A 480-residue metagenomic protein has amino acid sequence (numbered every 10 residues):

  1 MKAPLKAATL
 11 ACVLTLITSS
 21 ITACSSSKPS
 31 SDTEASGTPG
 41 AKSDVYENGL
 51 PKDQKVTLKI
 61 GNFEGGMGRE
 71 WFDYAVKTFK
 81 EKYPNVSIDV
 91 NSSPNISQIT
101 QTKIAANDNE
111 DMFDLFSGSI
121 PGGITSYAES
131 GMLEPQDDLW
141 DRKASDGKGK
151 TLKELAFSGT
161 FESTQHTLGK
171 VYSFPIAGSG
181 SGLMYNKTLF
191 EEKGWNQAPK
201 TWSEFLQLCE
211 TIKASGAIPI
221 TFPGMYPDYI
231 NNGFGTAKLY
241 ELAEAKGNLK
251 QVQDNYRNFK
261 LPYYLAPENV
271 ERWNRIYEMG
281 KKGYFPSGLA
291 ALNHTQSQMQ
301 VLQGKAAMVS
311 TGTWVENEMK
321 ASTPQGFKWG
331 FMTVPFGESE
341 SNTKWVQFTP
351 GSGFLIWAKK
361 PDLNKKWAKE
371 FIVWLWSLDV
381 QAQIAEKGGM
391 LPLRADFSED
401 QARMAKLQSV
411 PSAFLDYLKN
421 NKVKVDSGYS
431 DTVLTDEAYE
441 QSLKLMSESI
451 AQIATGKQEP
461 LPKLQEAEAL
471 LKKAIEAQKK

Functional and structural regions predicted by a protein language model:
M1-T57, E81, A469-K480: Short, low-complexity disordered leader/linker segments with a strong preference for bacterial N-terminal type II
G37-E47, P121-G180, G233, E244 (+1 more regions): Hinge/lid segment of periplasmic solute-binding proteins
K77, E81, S87, A105-N107 (+6 more regions): Extracytoplasmic/periplasmic substrate-recognition and gating elements
T78-A156, T188-G194, K200, Q300 (+2 more regions): Extracytoplasmic "Venus flytrap"/periplasmic binding protein-like
T102, D111-D114, S145-L189, I218 (+2 more regions): A structural signal for short loop-to-beta-strand junctions that line the ligand-binding cleft of periplasmic/secreted
S163-I176, S181, L206-L261, A306: Extracytoplasmic/periplasmic solute-binding protein
C209-T211, V252-L289: Glycine-centered hinge/linker elements that transmit conformational signals in sensory and ligand-binding systems
Q347-F348, P411-L471: C-terminal capping/gating helix-and-loop segments adjacent to ligand/active sites or protein-protein/ligand interfaces
